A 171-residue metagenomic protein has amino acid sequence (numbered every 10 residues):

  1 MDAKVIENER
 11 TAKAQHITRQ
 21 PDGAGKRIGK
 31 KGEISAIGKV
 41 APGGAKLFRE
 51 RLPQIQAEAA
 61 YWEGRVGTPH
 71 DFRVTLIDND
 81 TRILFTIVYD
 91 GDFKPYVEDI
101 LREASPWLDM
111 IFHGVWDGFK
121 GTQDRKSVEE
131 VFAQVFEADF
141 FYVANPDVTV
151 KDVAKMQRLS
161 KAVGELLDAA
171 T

Functional and structural regions predicted by a protein language model:
M1-R82, G91-P95, T122-T171: Short S/T/G/P-rich N-terminal loop/turn motif that feeds into the first structured element of a domain
A41-G43, L101-P106: Short, structured coil/loop segments at alpha-helix boundaries
R51-L52, E98-A104: Short amphipathic alpha-helices in soluble, non-transmembrane regions that often serve as interface/regulatory elements
Q56-A60, A104-D109: A common structural junction motif
I87-V97, W107: Hydrophobic, ordered structural segments
S105-G121: Conserved short beta-strand edge segments in small beta-sheet-based binding/regulatory domains
